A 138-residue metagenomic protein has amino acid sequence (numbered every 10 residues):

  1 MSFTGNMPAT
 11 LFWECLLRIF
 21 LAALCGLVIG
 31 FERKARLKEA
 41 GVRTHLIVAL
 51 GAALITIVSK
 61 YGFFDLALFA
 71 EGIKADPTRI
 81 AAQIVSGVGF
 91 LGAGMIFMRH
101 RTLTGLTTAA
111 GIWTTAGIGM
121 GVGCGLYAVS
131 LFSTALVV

Functional and structural regions predicted by a protein language model:
M1-G72, D76-T78: Alpha-helical transmembrane segments and their membrane-interface boundaries that form or gate the permeation pathway
C15, R79, G125-A135: Loop-to-transmembrane alpha-helix initiation sites
R18-C25, G89, G94-T102, G121-G123 (+1 more regions): Alpha-helical transmembrane segments in inner-membrane proteins
A35-K38, F97-T108: Membrane-helix interface "capping/anchor" motifs
I47-I57, A110-G123: Small-residue-rich segments of transmembrane alpha-helices in multi-pass membrane proteins, especially helix faces
K60-Y61, A81-L91: Ligand-binding beta-strand-loop-alpha-helix segment within the catalytic cores of soluble metabolic enzymes
I84-V85, T104-T114: Short hydrophobic alpha-helical membrane-embedded segments
